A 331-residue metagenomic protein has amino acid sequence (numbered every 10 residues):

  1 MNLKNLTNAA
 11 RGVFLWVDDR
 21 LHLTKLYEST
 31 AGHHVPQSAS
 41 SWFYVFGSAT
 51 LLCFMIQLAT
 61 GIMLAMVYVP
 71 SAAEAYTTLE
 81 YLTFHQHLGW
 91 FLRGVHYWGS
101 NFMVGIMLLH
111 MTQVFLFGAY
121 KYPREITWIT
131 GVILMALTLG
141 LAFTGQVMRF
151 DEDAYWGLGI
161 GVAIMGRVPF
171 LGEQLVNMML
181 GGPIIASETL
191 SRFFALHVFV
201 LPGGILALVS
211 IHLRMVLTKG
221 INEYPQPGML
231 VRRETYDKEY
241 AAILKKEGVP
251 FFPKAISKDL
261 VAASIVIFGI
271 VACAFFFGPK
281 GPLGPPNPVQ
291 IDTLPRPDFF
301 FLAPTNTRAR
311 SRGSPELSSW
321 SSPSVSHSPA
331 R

Functional and structural regions predicted by a protein language model:
M1-T307, S318-R331: Membrane-embedded alpha-helical bundles that constitute the cytochrome b-like, heme-associated redox core of multi-pass
G313-P315: Membrane-interface transmembrane-helix boundary segments in multi-pass integral membrane proteins
